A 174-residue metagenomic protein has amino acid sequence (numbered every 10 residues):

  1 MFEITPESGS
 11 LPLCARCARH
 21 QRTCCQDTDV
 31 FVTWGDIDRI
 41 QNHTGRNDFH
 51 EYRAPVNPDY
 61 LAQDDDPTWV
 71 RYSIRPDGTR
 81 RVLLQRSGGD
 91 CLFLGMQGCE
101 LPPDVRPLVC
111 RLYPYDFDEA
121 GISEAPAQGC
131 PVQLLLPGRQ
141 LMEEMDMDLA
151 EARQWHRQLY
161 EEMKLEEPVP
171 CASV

Functional and structural regions predicted by a protein language model:
M1-V174: Short loop/turn segments that flank or connect secondary-structure elements
